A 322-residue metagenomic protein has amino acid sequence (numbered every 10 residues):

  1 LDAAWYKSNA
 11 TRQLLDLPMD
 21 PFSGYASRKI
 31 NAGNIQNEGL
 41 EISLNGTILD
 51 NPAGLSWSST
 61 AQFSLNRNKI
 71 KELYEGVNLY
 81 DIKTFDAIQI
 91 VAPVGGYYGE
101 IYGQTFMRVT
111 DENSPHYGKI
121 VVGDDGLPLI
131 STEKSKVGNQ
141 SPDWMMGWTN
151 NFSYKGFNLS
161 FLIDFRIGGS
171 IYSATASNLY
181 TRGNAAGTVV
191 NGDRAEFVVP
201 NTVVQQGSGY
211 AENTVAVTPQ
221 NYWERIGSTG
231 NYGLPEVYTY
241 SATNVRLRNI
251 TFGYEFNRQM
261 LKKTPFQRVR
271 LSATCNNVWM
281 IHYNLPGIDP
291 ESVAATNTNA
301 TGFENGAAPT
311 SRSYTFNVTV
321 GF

Functional and structural regions predicted by a protein language model:
L1-V94, G230, L234-F322: Extracellular/periplasmic, surface-exposed regions of secreted and cell-surface proteins
R12-D16, G118-I120, Q220-S228: Short hydrophobic/aromatic-rich motifs at helix boundaries and adjacent loops
I30, L40, L49-Q140, I171 (+2 more regions): Conserved small-residue
T60, T132, P142-G156, R248-G253 (+1 more regions): Conserved SET/PR-domain catalytic core that frames the SAM/AdoMet-binding pocket
G103-F106, D125-L127, E224-T229, A307-N317: Short, highly charged low-complexity linear segments
T132-E133, W144, F157, G230-Y238: Short, flexible active-site loops
V137-A174: Glycine-rich, aromatic-lined ligand/substrate-binding cores of catalytic and carbohydrate-binding domains
G168-R270, C275: Extracytoplasmic gating/loop element in the C-terminal half of outer-membrane beta-barrel translocons and assembly
